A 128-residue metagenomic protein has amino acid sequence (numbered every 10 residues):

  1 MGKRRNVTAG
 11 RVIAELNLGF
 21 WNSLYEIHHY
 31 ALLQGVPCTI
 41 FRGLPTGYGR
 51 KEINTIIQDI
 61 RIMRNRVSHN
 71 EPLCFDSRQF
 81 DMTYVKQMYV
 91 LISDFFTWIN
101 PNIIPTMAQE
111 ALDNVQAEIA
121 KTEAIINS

Functional and structural regions predicted by a protein language model:
M1-S128: Amphipathic alpha-helical interface elements
